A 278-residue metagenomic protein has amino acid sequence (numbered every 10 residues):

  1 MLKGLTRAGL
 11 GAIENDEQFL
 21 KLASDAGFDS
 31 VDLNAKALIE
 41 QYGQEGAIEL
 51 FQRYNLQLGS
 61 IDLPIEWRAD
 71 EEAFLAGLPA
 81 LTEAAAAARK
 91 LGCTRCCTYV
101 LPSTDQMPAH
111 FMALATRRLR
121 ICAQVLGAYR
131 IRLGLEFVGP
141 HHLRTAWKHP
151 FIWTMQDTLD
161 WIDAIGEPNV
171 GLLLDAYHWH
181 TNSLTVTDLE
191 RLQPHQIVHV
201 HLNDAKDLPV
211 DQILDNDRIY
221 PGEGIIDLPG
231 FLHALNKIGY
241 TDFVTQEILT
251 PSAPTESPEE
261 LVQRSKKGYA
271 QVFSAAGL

Functional and structural regions predicted by a protein language model:
M1-T94, A109, T116, R120 (+7 more regions): N-terminal pre-domain/capping segments
A8-L10, N34-L38, L63-E66, L101-S103 (+4 more regions): Active-site beta-loop-alpha junctions enriched in small/polar residues
K21, S30-V31, I121-I225, A276: Acidic/histidine-rich catalytic cores of soluble enzymes
L33, S60-I61, T94-V100, R132-F137 (+1 more regions): Short beta-strand segments at enzyme active-site cores
P64-A80, V100-L114, Q212-I219, P254-P258: Surface-exposed, active-site-proximal loop segments in enzymatic domains
A88-A109, G134-R144: Active-site groove signature of glycoside hydrolases
A205-V210, D217-I219, T241-T255: Active-site clefts of carbohydrate-active enzymes
G224-K237: A short, acidic, amphipathic alpha-helical segment used as a generic capping/interface helix at domain edges
